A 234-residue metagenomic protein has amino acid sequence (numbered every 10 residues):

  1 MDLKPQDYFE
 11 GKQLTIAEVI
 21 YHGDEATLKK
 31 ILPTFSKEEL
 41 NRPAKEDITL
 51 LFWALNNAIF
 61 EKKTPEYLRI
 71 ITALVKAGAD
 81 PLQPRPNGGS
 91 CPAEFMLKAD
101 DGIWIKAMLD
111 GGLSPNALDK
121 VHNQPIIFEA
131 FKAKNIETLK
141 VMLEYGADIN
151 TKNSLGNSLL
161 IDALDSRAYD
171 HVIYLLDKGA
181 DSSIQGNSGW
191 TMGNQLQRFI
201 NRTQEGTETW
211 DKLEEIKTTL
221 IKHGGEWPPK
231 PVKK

Functional and structural regions predicted by a protein language model:
M1-G11, K178, N187-W190, N194-K234: Ankyrin-repeat-protein effector appendages
D2-L50: N-terminal segments that cap or nucleate solenoid repeat domains
K12, D47, G88-G89, H122-N123 (+2 more regions): Start-of-repeat signature of ankyrin repeats
E18-G23, W53-Y67, E94-D101, E129-N135 (+2 more regions): Ankyrin repeat A-helix N-terminal signature
T27, E66-I70, I103-W104, E137-T138 (+3 more regions): Conserved ankyrin/ankyrin-like repeat signature
L32-E38, R69-D80, K106-S114, K140-D148 (+2 more regions): Ankyrin repeat domain, specifically the short helix-to-loop turn at the C-terminus of the second helix of each repeat
E39-P43, Q83-R85, P115-D119, I149-K152 (+2 more regions): Ankyrin repeat boundary signal
D119-K140: Alpha-helical adaptor scaffolds
